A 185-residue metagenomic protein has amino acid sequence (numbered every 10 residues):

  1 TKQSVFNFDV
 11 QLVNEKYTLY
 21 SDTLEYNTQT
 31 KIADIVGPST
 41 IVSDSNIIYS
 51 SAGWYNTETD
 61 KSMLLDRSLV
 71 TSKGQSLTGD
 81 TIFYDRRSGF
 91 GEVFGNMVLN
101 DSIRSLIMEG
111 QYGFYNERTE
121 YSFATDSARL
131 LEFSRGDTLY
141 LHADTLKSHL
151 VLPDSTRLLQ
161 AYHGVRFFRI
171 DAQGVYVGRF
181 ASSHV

Functional and structural regions predicted by a protein language model:
T1-V185: Structural signature for solvent-exposed beta-strand/loop edge elements and short helix-capping sites, enriched
